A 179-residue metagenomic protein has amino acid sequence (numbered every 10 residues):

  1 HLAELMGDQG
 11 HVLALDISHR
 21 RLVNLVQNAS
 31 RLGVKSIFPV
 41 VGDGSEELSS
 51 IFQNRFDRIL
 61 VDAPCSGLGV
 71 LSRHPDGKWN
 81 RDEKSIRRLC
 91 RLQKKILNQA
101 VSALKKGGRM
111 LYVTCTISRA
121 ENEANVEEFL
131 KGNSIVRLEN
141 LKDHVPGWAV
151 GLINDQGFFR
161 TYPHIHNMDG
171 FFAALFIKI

Functional and structural regions predicted by a protein language model:
H1-I179: S-adenosylmethionine
